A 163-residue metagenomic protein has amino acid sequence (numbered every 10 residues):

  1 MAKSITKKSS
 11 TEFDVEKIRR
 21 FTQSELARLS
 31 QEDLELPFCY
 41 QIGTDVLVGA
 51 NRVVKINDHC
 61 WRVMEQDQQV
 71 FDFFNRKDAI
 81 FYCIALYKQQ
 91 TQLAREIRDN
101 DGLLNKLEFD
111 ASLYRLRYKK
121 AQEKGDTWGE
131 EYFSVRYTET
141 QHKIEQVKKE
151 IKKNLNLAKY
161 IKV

Functional and structural regions predicted by a protein language model:
K3-V46: Negatively charged, low-complexity tracts enriched in Asp/Glu with abundant Ser/Thr
Y40-Q69: Short aromatic-glycine-(Arg/Gly/Cys) micro-motifs in beta-strand/loop hairpins
R62-Q66, F73-T91: A short, charged, amphipathic alpha-helix used as a generic interaction element across diverse proteins
K88-E108: Short, charge/polar-rich alpha-helical segments
K119-Y132: Charged, low-complexity interaction regions
R136-I161: Amphipathic alpha-helical coiled-coil segments
